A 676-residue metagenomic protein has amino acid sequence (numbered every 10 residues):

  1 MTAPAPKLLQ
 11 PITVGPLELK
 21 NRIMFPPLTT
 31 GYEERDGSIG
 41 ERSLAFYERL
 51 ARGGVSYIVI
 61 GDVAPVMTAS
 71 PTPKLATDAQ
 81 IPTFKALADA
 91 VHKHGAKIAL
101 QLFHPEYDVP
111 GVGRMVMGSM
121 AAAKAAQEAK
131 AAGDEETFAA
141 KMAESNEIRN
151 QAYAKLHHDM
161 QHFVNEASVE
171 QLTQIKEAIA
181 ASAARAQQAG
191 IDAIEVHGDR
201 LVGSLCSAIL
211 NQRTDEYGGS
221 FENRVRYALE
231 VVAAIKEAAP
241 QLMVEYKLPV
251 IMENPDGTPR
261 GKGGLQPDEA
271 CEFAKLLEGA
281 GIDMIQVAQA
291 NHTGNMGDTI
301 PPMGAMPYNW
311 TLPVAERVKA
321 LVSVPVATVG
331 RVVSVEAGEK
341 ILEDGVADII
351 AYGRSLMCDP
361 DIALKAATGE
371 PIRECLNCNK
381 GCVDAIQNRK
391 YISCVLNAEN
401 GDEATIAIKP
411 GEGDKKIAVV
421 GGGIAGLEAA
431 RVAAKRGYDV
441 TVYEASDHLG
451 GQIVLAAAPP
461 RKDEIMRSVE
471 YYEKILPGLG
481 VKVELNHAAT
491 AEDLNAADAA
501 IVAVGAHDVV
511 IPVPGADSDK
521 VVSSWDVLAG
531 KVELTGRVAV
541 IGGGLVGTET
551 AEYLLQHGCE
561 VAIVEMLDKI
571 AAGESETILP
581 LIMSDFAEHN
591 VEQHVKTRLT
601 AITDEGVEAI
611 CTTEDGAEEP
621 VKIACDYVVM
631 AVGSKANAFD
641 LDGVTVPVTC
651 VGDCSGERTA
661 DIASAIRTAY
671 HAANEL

Functional and structural regions predicted by a protein language model:
M1-V420, I424, E428-K435, D439-V440 (+4 more regions): Flavin-dependent oxidoreductase catalytic cores
Q10-I12, L44-A45, C271-E272, P313-A315 (+10 more regions): A generic local structural motif
I285, V318, I341, G353 (+9 more regions): Hydrophobic, well-ordered secondary-structure elements that form the walls of internal hydrophobic environments
V322, G345-V346, L479, D517 (+3 more regions): Short, structured coil segments at secondary-structure junctions
V329, N397, N486-A488, S524 (+3 more regions): Conserved beta-strand termini and adjacent loop/short-helix elements that scaffold enzyme active sites in alpha/beta
G411-A445, E484-E492, A496, A503-K520 (+3 more regions): Rossmann-like dinucleotide/flavin-binding elements
D439-L479, A551-L599, S655-R658: Rossmann-like dinucleotide-binding cores of NAD(P)H-dependent redox enzymes
G606-I610: Short polybasic amphipathic segments
